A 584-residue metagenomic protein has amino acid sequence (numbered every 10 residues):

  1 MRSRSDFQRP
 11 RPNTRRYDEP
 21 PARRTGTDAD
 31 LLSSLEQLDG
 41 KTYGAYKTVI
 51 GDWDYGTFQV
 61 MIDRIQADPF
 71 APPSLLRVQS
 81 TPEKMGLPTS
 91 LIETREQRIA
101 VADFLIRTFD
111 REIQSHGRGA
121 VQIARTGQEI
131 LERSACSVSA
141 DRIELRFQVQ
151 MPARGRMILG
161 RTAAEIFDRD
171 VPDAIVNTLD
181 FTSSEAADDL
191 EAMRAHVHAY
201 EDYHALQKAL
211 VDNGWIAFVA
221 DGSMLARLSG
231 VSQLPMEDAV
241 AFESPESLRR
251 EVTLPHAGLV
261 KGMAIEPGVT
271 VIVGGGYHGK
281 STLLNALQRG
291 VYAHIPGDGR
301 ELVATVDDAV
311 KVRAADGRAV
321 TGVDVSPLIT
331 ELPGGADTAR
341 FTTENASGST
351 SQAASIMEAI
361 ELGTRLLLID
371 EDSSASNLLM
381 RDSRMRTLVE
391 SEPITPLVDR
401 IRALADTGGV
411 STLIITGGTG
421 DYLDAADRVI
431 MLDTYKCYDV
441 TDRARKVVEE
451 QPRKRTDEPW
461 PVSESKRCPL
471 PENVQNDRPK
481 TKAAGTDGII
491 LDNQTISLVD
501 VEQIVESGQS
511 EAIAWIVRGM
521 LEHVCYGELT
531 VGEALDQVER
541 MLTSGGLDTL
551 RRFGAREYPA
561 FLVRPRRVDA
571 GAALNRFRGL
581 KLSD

Functional and structural regions predicted by a protein language model:
M1-A205, A209-G214, L225, S583-D584: N-terminal accessory targeting/assembly segments
L159, R318, S326-S349, M380-I394: Flexible beta-alpha connector loops of hexameric P-loop NTPases
N213-W215, D221, Y277, L284-A315 (+1 more regions): Carboxylate/His-rich catalytic cores and anion/metal-binding grooves
L225-K261, P296, A304-A309, R313-V320 (+1 more regions): N-terminal pre-Walker A segment at the start of P-loop NTPase domains
V260-Y292: Glycine-rich phosphate-binding P-loop
S347-A359: Conserved alpha-helical scaffold flanking the Walker A/P-loop in AAA+ ATPase domains
A359-T407, G418-D424, R428-K446: Conserved P-loop NTPase nucleotide-binding/switch module
D406-T407, G418-D584: Conserved NTP phosphate-binding and transfer environment spanning the P-loop NTPase/kinase superfamily
